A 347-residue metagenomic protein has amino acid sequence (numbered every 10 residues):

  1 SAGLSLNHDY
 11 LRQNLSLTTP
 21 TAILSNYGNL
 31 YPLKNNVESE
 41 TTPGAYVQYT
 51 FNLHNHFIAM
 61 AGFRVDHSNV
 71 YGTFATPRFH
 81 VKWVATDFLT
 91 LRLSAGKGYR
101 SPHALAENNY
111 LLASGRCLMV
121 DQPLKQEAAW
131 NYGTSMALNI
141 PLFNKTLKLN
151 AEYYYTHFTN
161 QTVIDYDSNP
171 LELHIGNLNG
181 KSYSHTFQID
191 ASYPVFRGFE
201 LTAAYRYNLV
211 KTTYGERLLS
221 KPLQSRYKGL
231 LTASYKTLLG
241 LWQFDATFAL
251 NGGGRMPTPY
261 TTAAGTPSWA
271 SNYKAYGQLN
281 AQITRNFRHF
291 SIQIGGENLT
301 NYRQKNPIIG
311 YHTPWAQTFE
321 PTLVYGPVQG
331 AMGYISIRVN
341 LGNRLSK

Functional and structural regions predicted by a protein language model:
S1-L4, L11-Q13, A59-A61, L91-L93 (+8 more regions): Transmembrane beta-strands of outer-membrane beta-barrel proteins
S1-Y71, K145-Y154, F187, T202: Face-selective signature of the C-terminal outer-membrane beta-barrel domain
L6-R12, T41, F63-N69, A95-S101 (+9 more regions): Transmembrane beta-strands of outer-membrane beta-barrel pores
D9-R12, V84, T90-R92, P123-N177 (+1 more regions): Membrane-embedded beta-barrel scaffold of Gram-negative outer-membrane proteins
A45-F51, F79-W83, T134-L138, I189-Y193 (+5 more regions): Residues on the lipid-exposed face of transmembrane beta-strands in outer-membrane beta-barrel proteins
F51-N55, A75, W83-D87, A128 (+8 more regions): Outer-membrane beta-barrel strand-turn architecture
N52-H54, L149-H157, N177-Y260, S336-L345: Gram-negative outer-membrane beta-barrel transporters
L201, L250-P259, R285-K347: C-terminal beta-signal and adjacent terminal beta-strands/loops of Gram-negative outer-membrane beta-barrel proteins
